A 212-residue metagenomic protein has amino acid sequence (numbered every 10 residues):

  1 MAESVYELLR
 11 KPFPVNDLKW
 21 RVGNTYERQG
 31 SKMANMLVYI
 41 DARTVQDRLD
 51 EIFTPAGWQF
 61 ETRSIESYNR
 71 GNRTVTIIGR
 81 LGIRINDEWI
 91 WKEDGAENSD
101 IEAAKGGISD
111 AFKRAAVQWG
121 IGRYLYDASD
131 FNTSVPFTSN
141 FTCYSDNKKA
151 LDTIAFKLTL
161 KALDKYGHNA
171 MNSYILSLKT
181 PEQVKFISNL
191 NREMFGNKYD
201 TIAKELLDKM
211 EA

Functional and structural regions predicted by a protein language model:
A2-W20, T25-A34, T133-A212: Interfaces that engage single-stranded nucleic acids at replication/repair/recombination sites
K32-T142, D146: Positively charged, aromatic-enriched nucleic acid-contacting surfaces
